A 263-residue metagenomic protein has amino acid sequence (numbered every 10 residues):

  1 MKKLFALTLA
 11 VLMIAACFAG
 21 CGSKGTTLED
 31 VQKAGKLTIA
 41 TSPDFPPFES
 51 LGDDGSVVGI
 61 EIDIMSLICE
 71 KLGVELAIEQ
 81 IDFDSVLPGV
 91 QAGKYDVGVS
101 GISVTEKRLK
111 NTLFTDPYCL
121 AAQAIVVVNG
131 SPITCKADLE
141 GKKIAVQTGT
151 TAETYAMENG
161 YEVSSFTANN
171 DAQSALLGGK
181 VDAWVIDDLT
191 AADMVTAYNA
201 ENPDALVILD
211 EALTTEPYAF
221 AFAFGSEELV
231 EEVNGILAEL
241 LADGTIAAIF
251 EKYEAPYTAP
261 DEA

Functional and structural regions predicted by a protein language model:
M1-K36, P260-A263: Short, low-complexity disordered leader/linker segments with a strong preference for bacterial N-terminal type II
C21, V31, I39, I68 (+8 more regions): Residue-level signal for nonpolar/aromatic packing positions in well-ordered secondary structure
G22, I62-K71, K143, T150 (+2 more regions): Extended ligand-binding regions for polar small-molecule ligands
G25, A77-V90, S131, T148-T150 (+2 more regions): Short helix-initiation/N-cap motifs at beta->coil->alpha
G25-G101: Extracytoplasmic small-molecule ligand-binding "clamshell" domains of the periplasmic binding protein/Venus flytrap
T38-P46, V57-E70, I102, L120-Q173 (+3 more regions): Bilobed "Venus flytrap"/periplasmic-binding protein-like clamshell domains and structurally analogous long
P43, L120-V127, D188, A192 (+2 more regions): Periplasmic-binding protein-like
S66, E70, E75-D138, A205-V207: Acidic, polar ligand-binding/catalytic clefts
